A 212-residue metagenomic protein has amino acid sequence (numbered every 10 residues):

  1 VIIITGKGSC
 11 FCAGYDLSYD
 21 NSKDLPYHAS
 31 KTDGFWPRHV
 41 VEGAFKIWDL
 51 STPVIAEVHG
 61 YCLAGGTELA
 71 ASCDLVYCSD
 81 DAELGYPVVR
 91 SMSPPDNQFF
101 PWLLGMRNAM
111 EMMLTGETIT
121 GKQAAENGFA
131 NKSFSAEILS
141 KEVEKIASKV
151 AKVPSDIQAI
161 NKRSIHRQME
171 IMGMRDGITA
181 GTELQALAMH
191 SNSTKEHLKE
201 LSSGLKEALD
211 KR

Functional and structural regions predicted by a protein language model:
V1-T5: Conserved CoA-thioester-binding segment of acyl-CoA-metabolizing enzymes
G6-E42, K206-A208: Glycine- (often His-adjacent) and acidic-residue-rich active-site loop that binds/positions the CoA thioester
F11, G116-G121, K141, K145-S148 (+1 more regions): C-terminal alpha-helix plus adjacent terminal tail
G34-V41, E137-S140, R175: Non-membrane alpha-helical structural segments and their capping/turn regions in soluble enzymes
G43-A44, G181: Alpha-helical packing segments of well-folded alpha/beta enzyme cores
F45-Q158: Crotonase-fold acyl-CoA enzyme core
